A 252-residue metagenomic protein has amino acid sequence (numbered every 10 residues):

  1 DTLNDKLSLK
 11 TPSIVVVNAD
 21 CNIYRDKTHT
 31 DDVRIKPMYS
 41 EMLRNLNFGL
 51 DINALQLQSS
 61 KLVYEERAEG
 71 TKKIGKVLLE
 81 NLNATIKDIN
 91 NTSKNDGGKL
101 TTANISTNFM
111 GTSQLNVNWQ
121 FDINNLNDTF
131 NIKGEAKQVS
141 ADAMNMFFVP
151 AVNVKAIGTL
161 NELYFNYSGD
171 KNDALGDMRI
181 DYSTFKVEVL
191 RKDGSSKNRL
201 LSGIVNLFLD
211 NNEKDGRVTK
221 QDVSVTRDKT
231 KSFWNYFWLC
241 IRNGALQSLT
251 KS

Functional and structural regions predicted by a protein language model:
T2, V15-D26, K36-F130: Elongated, acidic membrane-bridging lipid-handling scaffolds and related periplasm/extracellular "bridge/tunnel" systems
L3-N4, S8, D20-N22, H29-N45 (+2 more regions): Mature-chain termini and adjacent capping regions
S8-T11, D31-E41, E69-K87, F109-N118 (+1 more regions): Amphipathic hydrophobic-ligand
K10-V17, G134: Extended hydrophobic secondary-structure segments that form protein cores and membrane-embedded regions
S13-V15, Q56, D177-D181: Soluble periplasmic/extracytoplasmic beta-strand elements of cell-envelope proteins
D20, K27, K61, A68 (+3 more regions): A mature extracytoplasmic/lumenal domain signature
D26-H29, G70, L190-D193: Outer-membrane beta-barrel translocator domains and adjoining extracellular loop/strand segments of Gram-negative
D122, D128, E135, M146-S252: Extended terminal
